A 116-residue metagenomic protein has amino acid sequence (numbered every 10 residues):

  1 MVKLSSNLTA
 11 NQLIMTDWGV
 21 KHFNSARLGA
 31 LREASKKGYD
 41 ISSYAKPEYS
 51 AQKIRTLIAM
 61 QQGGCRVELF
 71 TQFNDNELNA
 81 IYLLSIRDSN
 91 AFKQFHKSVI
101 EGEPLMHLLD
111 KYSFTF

Functional and structural regions predicted by a protein language model:
M1-F116: General marker for long, soluble alpha-helical cores
